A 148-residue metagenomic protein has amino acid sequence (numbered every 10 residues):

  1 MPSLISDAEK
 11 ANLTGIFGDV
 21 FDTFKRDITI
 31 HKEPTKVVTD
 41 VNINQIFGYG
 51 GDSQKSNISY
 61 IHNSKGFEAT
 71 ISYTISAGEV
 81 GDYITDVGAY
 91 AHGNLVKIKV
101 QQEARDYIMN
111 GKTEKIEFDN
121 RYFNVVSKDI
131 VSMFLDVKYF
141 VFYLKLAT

Functional and structural regions predicted by a protein language model:
M1-K10, D22-T148: Short, conserved turn/kink motifs that form compact alpha/beta structural patches or helix kinks used as
